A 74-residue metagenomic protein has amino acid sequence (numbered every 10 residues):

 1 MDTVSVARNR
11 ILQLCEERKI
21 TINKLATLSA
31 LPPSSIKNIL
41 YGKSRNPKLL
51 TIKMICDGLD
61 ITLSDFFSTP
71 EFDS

Functional and structural regions predicted by a protein language model:
M1-I20: A short, Lys/Arg-rich alpha-helix, primarily the initiator
L12, N23, K53: Residues within the helices of the helix-turn-helix
L14, L28, I39, T69: Residues in the recognition helix of alpha-helical DNA-binding motifs
C15, A26, C56: The alpha-helix within a helix-turn-helix
K19-N38: Short alpha-helical DNA-recognition segment
P32, K43, P70-D73: The DNA-recognition helices of helix-turn-helix-type DNA-binding domains
K43-M54: Short, basic-rich loop-to-helix N-cap that marks the start of a DNA-contacting helix
D60-S74: Short C-terminal boundary/hinge segments that cap the last helix of small helical domains
